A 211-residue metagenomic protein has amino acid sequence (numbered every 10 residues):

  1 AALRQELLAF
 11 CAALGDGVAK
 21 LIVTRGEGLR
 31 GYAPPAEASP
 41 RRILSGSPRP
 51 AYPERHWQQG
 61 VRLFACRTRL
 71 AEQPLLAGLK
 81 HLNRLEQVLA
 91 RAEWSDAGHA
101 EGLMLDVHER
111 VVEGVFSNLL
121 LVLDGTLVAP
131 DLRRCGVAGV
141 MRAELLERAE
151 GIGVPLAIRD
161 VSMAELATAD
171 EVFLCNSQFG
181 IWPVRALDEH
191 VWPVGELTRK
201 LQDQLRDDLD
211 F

Functional and structural regions predicted by a protein language model:
A1-L103, V107-R110, R133, V137 (+1 more regions): Conserved alpha/beta cores of soluble small-molecule-handling proteins
R110-L132, A138: Glycine- and Gly-Pro-enriched alpha-helical subdomains that act as flexible, kink-prone "lid/hinge" or packing modules
